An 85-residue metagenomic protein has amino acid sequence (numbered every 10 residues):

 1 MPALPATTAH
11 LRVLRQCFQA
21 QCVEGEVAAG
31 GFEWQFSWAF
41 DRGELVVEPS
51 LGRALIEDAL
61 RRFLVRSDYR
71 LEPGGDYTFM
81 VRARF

Functional and structural regions predicted by a protein language model:
M1-F85: Charge-biased low-complexity segments
